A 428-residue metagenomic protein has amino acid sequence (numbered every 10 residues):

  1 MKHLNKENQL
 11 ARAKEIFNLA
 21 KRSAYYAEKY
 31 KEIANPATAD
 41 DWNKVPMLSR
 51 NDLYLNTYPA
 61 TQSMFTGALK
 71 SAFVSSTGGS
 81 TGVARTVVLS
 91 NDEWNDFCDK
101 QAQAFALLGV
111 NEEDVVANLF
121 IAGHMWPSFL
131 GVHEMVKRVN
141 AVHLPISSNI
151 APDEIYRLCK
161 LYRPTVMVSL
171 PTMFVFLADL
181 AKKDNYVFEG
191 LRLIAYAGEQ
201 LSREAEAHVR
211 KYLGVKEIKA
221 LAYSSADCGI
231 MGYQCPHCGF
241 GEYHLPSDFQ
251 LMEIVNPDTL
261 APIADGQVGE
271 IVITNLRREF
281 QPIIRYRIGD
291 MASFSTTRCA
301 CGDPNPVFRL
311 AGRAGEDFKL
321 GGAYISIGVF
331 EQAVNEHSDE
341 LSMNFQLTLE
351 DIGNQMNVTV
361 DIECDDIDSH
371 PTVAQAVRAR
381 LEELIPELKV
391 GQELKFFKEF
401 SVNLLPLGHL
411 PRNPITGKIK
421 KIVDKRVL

Functional and structural regions predicted by a protein language model:
M1-S76, G82-D99, Q103, L107 (+4 more regions): Nucleotide 5′-phosphate-binding alpha/beta core
N51-H208, Y212-K216, G232-C235, V334: Active-site phosphate/ATP/adenylate-binding loop shared across adenylate-forming ligases
V115-N118, V272, D361: Short, well-ordered beta-strand segments
H124, I150-A151, L201, I254 (+3 more regions): Glycine-/small-residue-rich active-site loops that bind phosphorylated ligands and cofactors
H143, I218-K219, M252, F400-L404: Generic structural signal for residues in well-ordered beta-strands
M167, R277-Q392, G417: AMP-binding/adenylate-forming catalytic core of the ANL superfamily
L201, A207-R298: Conserved AMP-binding/adenylate-forming
